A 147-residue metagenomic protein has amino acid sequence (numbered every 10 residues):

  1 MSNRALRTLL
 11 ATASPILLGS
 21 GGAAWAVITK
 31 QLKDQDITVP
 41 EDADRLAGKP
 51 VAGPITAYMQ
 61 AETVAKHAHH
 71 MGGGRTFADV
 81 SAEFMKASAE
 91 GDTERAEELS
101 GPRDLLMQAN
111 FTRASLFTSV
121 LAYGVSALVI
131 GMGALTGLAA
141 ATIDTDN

Functional and structural regions predicted by a protein language model:
M1-A47: N-terminal extramembrane/targeting module of integral membrane proteins
S2-A5, A122-N147: Juxtamembrane interface at the cytosolic side of transmembrane helices
S2-L9, A57, S115, S119: Membrane-interfacial loop-to-transmembrane-helix junctions in polytopic alpha-helical membrane proteins
R7, S14-L18, P54, Q60 (+1 more regions): Generic hydrophobic/packing signal
K33-L116: Extracytoplasmic/periplasmic regions of membrane proteins
